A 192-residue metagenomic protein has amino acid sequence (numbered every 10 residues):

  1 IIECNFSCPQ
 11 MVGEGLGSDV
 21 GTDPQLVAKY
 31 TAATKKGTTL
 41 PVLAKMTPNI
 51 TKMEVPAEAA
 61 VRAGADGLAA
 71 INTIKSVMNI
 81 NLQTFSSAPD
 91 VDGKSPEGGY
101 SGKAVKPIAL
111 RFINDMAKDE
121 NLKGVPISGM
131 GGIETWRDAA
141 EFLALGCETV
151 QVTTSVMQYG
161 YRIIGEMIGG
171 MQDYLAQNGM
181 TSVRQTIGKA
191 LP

Functional and structural regions predicted by a protein language model:
C4, K45, L68, M116 (+2 more regions): Conserved, mostly hydrophobic/aromatic
F6-Q10, A63, G67-M78, G132-I133 (+1 more regions): Glycine-rich phosphate-binding active-site loops on the catalytic face of alpha/beta enzymes
P9-Q25, P56, A63-V125: Glycine/Thr-rich beta-alpha phosphate-binding loop at enzyme active sites
P24-A32, E54-E58, L110-N114, A139 (+2 more regions): Generic structural signal for well-ordered alpha-helices, preferentially at hydrophobic/aromatic core positions
K36-T47, K118-M130: Short beta-strand/loop segments at the ligand-binding rim of alpha/beta enzyme cores
P41-G67: Active-site glycine- and acidic-residue-rich loops that bind and position anionic ligands or nucleotide-like cofactors
N79-G98, L143, V156-M180: C-terminal helical cap(s) of enzyme catalytic domains, especially alpha/beta-barrels
K106, G169-P192: Extended, intrinsically disordered, low-complexity segments
